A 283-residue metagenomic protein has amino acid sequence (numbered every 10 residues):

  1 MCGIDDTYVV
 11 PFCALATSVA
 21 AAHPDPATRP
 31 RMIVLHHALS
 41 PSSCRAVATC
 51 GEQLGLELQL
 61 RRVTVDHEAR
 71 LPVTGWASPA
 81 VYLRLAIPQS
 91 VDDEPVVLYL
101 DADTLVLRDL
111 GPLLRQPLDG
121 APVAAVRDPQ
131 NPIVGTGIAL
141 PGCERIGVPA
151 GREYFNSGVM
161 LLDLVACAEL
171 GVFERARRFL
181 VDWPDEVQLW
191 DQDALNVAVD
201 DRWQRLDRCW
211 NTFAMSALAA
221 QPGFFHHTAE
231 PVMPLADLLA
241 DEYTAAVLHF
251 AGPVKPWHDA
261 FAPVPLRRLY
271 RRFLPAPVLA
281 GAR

Functional and structural regions predicted by a protein language model:
M1-C2, V19, R31-V34, L248: Hydrophobic targeting segments
M1-T7, A14, S157, L162-R283: A glycosyltransferase accessory/donor-loop signature
V9-D25: Histidine-anchored nucleotide/phosphate-binding helix
P30-A38, A125-R127: Short internal beta-strands
C44, G51-Q89: Active-site-proximal specificity loops/subdomain of glycosyltransferases
V97: Short aromatic/hydrophobic "clamp" motif used to bind/position activated sugar donors
D101-L105: The conserved acidic donor/metal-binding loop of glycosyltransferases
V106-L140: Conserved donor-nucleotide/metal-binding helix-loop-beta segment in metal-dependent transferases, i.e., the alpha-helix
